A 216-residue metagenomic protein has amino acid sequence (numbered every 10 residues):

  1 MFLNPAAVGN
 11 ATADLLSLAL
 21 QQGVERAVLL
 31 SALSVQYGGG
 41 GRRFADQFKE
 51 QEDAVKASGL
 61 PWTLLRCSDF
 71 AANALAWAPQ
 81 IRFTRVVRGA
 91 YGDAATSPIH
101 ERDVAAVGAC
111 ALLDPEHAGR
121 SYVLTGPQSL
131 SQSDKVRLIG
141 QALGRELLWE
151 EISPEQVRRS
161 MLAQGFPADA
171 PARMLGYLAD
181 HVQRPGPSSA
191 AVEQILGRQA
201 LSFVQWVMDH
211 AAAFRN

Functional and structural regions predicted by a protein language model:
M1-L3, V28: N-terminal Rossmann-like NAD(P) cofactor-binding module of classical short-chain dehydrogenase/reductase
A7-R26, A32-L148, I152, R159-Q164 (+2 more regions): Oxidoreductase cofactor-interface core, primarily capturing Rossmann-like NAD(P)-dependent enzymes
E155-N216: A hydrophobic C-terminal alpha-helical subdomain
